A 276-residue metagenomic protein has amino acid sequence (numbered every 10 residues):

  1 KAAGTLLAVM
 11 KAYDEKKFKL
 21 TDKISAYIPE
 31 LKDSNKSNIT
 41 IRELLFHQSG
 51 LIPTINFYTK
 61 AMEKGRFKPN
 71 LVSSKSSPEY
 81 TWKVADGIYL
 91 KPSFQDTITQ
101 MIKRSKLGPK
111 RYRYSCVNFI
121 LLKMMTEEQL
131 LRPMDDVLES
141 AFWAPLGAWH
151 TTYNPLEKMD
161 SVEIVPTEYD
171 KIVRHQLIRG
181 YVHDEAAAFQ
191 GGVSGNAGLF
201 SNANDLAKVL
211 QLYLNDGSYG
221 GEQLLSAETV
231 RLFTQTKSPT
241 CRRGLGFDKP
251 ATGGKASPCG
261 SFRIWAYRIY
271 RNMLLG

Functional and structural regions predicted by a protein language model:
K1-T21, F119-E127, L206-V209: Active-site SXXK
L6, S25, A187-Q190: Hydrophobic alpha-helical segments, principally membrane-spanning helices and signal/leader peptides
A8-Y13, I28, L45-I52: Generic hydrophobic/packing signal
K19-S34, P145: Short, glycine/proline-biased beta-turn/loop segments that scaffold the active-site neighborhood
K36-F262: Short, surface-exposed loop or secondary-structure junction motifs that flank catalytic or metal-binding residues
C241, Y267-I269: Short acidic/glycine-enriched loop/turn segments that link adjacent beta-strands
I269-G276: Short, surface-exposed beta-strand/loop micro-motifs that present aromatic residues
